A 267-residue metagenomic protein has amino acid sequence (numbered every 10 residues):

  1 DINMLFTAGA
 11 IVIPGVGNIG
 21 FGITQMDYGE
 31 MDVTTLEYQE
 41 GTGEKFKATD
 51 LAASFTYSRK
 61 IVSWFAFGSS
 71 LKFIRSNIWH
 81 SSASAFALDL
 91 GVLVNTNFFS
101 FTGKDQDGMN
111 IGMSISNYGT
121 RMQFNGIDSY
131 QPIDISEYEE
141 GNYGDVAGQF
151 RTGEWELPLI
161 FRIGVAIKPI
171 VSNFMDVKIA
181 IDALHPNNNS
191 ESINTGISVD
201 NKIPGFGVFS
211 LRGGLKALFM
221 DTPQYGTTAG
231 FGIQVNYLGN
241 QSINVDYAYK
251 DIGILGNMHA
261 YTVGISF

Functional and structural regions predicted by a protein language model:
D1-F267: Subset of outer-membrane beta-barrel
